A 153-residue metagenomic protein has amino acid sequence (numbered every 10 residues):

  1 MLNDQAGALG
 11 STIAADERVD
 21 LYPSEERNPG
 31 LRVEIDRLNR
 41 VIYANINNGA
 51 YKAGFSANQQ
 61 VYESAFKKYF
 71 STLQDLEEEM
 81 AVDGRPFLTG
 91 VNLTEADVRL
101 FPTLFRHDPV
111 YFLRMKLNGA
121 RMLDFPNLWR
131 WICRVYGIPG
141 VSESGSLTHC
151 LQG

Functional and structural regions predicted by a protein language model:
M1-G153: C-terminal alpha-helical interaction module
